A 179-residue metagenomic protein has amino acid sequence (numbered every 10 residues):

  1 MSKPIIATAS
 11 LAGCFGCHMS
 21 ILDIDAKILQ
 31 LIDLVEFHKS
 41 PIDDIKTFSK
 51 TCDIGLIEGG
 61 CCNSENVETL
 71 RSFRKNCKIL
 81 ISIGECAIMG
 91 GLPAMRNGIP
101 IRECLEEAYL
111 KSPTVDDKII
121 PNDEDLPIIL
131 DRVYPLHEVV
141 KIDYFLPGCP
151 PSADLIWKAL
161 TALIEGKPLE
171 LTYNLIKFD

Functional and structural regions predicted by a protein language model:
S2-D179: Iron-sulfur-associated redox domains of electron-transfer enzymes in respiratory and anaerobic energy metabolism
